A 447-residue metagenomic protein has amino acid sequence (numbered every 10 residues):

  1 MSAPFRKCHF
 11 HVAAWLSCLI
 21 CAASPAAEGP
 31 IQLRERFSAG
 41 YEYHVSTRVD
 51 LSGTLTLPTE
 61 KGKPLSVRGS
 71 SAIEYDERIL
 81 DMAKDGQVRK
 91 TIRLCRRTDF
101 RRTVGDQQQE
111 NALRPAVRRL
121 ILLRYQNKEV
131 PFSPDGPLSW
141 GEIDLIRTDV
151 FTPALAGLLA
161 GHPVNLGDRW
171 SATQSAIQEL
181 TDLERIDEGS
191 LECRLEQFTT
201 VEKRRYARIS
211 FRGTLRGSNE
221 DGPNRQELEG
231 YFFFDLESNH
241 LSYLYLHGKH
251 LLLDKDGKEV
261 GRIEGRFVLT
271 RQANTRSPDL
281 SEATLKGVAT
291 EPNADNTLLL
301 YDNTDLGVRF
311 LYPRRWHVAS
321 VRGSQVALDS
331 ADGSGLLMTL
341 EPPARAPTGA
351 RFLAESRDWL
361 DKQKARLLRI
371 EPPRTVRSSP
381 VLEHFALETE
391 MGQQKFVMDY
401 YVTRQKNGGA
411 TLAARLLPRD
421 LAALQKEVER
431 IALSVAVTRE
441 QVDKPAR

Functional and structural regions predicted by a protein language model:
M1-C8: N-terminal secretory signal peptides that target proteins for export/translocation
H11-A23: Bacterial N-terminal signal peptides
A27-R315, A319-V321, Q325-A327, D332 (+4 more regions): Signature of exported/secreted
L244, T339, D399, N407-P418 (+1 more regions): Short, well-ordered beta-strand elements
T290-L298, A365, L387, D443-R447: Gram-negative outer-membrane assembly/targeting C-terminal domains
L328-E355: A short acidic-to-branched-hydrophobic micro-motif
A354-G409: Signature of long, low-cysteine stretches enriched in small and polar/charged residues
A422-R430: Extracellular carbohydrate recognition
